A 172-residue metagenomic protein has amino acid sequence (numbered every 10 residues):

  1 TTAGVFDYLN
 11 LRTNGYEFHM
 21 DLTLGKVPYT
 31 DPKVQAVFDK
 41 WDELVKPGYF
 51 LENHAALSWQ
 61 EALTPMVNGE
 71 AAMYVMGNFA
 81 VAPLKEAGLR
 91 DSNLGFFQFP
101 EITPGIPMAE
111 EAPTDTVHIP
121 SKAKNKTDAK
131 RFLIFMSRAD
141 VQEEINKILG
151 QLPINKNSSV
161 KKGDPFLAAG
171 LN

Functional and structural regions predicted by a protein language model:
T1-V27, D42, K46, A71: Extracytoplasmic/periplasmic solute-binding protein
T1-V5, L63-P65, V81-G88: Pocket-flanking alpha-helical
L24-H54, F99: Glycine-centered hinge/linker elements that transmit conformational signals in sensory and ligand-binding systems
P47, E86-L149: Extracytoplasmic/periplasmic substrate-recognition and gating elements
E52-V67: Short helix-initiation/N-cap motifs at beta->coil->alpha
W59, M76-V81, P113-D115: Beta->alpha turn/N-cap motifs
N68-M76, S92: Alpha-to-beta junction loops
F97-Q98, N146-N172: Long, aromatic- and glycine/proline-rich binding clefts that accommodate carbohydrate-like moieties
